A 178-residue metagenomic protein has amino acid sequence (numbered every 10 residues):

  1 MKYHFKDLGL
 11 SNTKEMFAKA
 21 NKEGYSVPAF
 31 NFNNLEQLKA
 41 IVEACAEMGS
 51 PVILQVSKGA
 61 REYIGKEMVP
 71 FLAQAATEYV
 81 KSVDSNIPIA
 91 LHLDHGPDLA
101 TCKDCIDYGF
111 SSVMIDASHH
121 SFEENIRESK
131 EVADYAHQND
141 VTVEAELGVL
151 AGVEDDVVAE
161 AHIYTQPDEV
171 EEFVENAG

Functional and structural regions predicted by a protein language model:
K2-D7, N21-A29: Terminal accessory/targeting
S11-K22, L35-A60, E67-N86, H95-G178: Alpha/beta enzyme core
V27-N31, L91-H92, M114: Short catalytic-loop micro-motif centered on adjacent basic/acidic residues
